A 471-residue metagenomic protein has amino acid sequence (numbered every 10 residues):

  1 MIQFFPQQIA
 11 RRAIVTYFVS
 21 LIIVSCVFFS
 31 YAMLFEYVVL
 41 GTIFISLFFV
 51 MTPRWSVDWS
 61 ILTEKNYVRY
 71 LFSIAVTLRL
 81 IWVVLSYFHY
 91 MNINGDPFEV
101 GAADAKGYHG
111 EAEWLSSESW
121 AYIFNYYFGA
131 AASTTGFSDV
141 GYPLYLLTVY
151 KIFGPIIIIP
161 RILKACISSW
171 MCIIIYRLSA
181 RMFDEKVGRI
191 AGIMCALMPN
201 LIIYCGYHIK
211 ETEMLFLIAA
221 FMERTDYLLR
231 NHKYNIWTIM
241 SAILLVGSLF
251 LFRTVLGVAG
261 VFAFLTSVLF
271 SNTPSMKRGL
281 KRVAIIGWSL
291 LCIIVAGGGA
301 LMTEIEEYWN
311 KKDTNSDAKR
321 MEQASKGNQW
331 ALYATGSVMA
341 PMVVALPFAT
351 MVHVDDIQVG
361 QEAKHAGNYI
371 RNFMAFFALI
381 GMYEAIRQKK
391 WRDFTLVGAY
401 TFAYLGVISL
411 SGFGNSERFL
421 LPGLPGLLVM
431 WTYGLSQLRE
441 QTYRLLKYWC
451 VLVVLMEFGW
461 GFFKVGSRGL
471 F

Functional and structural regions predicted by a protein language model:
T16-I23, V76-R79, S241-L244, K389-S409: Transmembrane alpha-helix segments characteristic of polytopic inner-membrane glycan-assembly/cell-envelope
P53-R54, V344-W391: Hydrophobic, aromatic-rich transmembrane alpha-helices and their immediate juxtamembrane boundary segments
V57, I162-M182, F376-G381: Transmembrane-helix motifs of polytopic, lipid-linked glycan transferases
T63-Y70, Y234-M240, N272-S289, R439-V451: Membrane-interfacial entry segments at the cytosolic side of transmembrane helices
I158, I175-L197, T395: Transmembrane-helix signature of polytopic, membrane-embedded enzymes that assemble or transfer cell-envelope glycans
Y176, R181, H232-W237, Q358 (+1 more regions): Membrane-interface helix-loop-helix junctions at transmembrane boundaries of multi-pass membrane enzymes, predominantly
I202-I203, W237-G260: Membrane-interface alpha helices of multi-pass inner-membrane proteins
G206-M214: Short acidic/glycine- and proline-prone juxtamembrane loop motifs at membrane-interface regions of multi-pass membrane
